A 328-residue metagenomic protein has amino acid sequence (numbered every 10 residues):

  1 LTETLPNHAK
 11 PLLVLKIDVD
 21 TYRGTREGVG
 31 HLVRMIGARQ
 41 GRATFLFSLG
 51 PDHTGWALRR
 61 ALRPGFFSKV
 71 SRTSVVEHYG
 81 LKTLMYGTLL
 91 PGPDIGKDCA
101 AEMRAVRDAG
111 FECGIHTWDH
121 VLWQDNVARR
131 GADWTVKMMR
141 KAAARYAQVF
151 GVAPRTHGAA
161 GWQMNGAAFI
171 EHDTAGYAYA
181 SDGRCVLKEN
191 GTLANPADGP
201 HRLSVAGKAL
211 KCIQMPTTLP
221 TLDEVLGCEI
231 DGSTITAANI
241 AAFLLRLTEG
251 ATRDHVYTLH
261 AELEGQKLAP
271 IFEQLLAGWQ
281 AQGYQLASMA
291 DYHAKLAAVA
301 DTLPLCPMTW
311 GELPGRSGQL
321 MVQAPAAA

Functional and structural regions predicted by a protein language model:
L1-T156, G161-C212, T236-Y257, E264-A328: Catalytic alpha-helical scaffold of carbohydrate-active enzymes acting on polysaccharides/glycoconjugates
T217-T248: Aromatic-anchored helix/helix-loop segment that forms the rim or "lid" of small-molecule/cofactor binding pockets
T221-L226, L259-G265: Active-site clefts of carbohydrate-active enzymes
